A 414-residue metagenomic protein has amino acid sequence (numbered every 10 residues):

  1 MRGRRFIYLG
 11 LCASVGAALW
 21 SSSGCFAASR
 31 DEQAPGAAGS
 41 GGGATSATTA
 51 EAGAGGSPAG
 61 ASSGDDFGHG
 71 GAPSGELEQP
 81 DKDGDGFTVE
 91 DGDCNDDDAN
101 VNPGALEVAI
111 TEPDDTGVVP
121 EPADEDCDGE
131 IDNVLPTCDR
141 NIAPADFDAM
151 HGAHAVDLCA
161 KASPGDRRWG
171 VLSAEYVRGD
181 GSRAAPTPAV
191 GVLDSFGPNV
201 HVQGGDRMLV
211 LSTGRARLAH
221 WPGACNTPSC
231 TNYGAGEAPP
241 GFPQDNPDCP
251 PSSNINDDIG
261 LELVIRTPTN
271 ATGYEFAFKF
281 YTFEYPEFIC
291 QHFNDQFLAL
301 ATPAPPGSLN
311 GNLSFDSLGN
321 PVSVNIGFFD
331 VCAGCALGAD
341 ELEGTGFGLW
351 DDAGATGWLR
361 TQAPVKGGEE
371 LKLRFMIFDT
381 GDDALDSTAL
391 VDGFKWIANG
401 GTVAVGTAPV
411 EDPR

Functional and structural regions predicted by a protein language model:
M1-S23: Sec-dependent bacterial lipoprotein signal peptides
S14-L19, E32-Q33, L193, R217: N-terminal processing/targeting junctions
A18-S22, P113-A123, A304-N310: Intrinsically disordered, low-complexity coil segments
L19-E78, C94: Ser/Thr-rich, Pro/Gly/Ala-heavy low-complexity intrinsically disordered linkers and tails of secreted extracellular
C25, E90-C94, C127, P243-P251: Functionally engaged cysteine thiol sites
D31-G36, D65-N141: Membrane-associated feature with strongest affinity for ZDHHC
P136-R414: Aromatic (Trp/Tyr/Phe) and Gly/Pro-enriched flexible surface segments
